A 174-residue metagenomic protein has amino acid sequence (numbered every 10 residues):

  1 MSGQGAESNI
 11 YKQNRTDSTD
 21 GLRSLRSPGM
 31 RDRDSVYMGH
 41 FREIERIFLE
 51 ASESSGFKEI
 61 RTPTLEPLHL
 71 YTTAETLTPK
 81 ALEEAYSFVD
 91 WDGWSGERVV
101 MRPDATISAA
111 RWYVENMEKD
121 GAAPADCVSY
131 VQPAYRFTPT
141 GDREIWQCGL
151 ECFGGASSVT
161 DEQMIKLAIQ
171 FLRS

Functional and structural regions predicted by a protein language model:
S2-S174: TRNA-recognition modules of translation machinery and tRNA-sensing kinases, especially anticodon-binding
